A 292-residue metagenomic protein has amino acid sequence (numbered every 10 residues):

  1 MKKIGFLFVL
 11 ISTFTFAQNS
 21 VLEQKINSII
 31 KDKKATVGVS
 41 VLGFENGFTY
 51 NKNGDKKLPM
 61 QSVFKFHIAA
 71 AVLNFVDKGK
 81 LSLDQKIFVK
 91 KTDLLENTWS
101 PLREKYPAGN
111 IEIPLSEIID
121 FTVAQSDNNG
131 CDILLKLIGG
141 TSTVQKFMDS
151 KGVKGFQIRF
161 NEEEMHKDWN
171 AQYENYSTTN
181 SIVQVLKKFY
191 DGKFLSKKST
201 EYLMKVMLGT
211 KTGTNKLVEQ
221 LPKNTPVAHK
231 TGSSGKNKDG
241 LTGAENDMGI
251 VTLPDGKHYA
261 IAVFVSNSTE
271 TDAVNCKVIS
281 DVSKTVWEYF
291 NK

Functional and structural regions predicted by a protein language model:
M1-V21: Bacterial Sec-dependent N-terminal signal peptides
N19-D32, T49, K136-L137, T141 (+4 more regions): Structured C-terminal helix/loop/strand segments within mature extracytoplasmic catalytic/sensor domains
A35-L58: Short, conserved catalytic-motif segment at the N-terminal edge
G47, P59-V89, T122, I261: Active-site SXXK
K52-G54, P114-I118, Q125-C131, E162-N170 (+2 more regions): Flexible glycine/proline-enriched surface loops and loop-helix/loop-strand junctions
N74-L94, T141, Q145, S196-T200: Short, well-structured active-site flanking segments
L94-D132: Conserved catalytic neighborhood of penicillin-recognizing serine enzymes
I111, D132-F194: Mid-domain, small-residue-enriched loop/turn segments at the edges of structured enzyme/sensor domains
